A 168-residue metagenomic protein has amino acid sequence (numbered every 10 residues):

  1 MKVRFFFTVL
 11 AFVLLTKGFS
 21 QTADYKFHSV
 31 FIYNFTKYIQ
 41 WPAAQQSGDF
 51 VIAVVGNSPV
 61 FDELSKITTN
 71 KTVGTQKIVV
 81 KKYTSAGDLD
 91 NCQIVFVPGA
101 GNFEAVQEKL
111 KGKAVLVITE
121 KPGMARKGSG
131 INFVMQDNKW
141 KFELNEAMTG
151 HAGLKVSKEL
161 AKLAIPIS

Functional and structural regions predicted by a protein language model:
K2-F5, F19-S168: Short hydrophobic alpha-helices and adjacent helix-cap/hinge residues
F5-L14: Sec-dependent N-terminal signal peptides
